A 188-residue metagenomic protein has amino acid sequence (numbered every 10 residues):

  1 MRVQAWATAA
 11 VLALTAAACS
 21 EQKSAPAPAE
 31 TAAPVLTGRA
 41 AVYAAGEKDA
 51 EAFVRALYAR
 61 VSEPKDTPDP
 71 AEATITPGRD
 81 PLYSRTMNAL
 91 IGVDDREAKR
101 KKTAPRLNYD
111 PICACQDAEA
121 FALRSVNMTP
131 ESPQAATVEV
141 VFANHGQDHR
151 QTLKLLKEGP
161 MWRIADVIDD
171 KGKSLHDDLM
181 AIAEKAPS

Functional and structural regions predicted by a protein language model:
M1-A17: Sec-dependent bacterial lipoprotein signal peptides
C19-Q22: Bacterial signal peptide processing site
A29-A33, T37: Ser/Thr-rich, Proline-interspersed low-complexity disordered segments
A41-R100: Core segments of small alpha/beta cavity-forming domains
Y83-Q147: Surface-exposed, charged secondary-structure patches
S125-N127, Q151-K157: Hydrophobic/aromatic beta-strand elements that line small-molecule binding cavities or substrate pockets in beta-rich
E131-A135, E139, A143-H149, E158 (+1 more regions): Low-complexity, intrinsically disordered terminal/linker segments enriched in charged and Gly/Pro repeats
